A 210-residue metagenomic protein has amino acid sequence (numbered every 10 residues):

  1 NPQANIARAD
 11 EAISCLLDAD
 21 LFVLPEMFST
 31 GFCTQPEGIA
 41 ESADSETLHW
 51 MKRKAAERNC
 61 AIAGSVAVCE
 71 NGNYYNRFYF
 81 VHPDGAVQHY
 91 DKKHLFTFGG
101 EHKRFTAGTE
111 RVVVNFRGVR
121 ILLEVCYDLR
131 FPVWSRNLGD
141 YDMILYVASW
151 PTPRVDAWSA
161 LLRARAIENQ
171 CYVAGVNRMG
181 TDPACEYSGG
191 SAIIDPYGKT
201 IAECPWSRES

Functional and structural regions predicted by a protein language model:
P2, E11-P83, Q88-H89, P151-C171: Cys-nucleophile CN-hydrolase/nitrilase-fold catalytic domain and related Cys-dependent amidase chemistry that acts on
A4-S14, L129-R136: Short, acidic/polar
F22, M27, T34, G85 (+6 more regions): Residue-level signal for pocket-adjacent positions within structured domains
E26, H82, H94, A148 (+1 more regions): Residues that line or immediately flank small-molecule/substrate-binding pockets and catalytic motifs
T30, Y79, Y90-F96, A192 (+1 more regions): Short beta->alpha transition motifs characteristic of CBS
S45-A63, R130-S210: CN hydrolase (nitrilase-like) catalytic-core segments centered on the catalytic cysteine and neighboring Lys/Glu
C69-G139, P153-A160: Active-site catalytic loop in hydrolytic enzyme cores
